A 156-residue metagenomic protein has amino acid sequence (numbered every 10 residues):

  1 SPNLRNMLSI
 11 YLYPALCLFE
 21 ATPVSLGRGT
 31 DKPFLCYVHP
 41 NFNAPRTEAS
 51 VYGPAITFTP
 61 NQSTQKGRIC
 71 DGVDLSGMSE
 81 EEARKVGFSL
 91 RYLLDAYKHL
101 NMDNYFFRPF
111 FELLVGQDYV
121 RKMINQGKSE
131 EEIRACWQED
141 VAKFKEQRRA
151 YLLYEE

Functional and structural regions predicted by a protein language model:
S1-E20: Conserved anion/nucleotide-ligand pocket segment
P2, V73, L152: Flexible, active-site-adjacent loop/turn segments at secondary-structure boundaries
L8-Y11, D103-Y105, Y151: Short, surface-exposed, polar/charged, turn-prone segments marking secondary-structure boundaries
E20-T30, Y37-F42: Active-site loops and adjacent core secondary-structure elements that bind or stabilize anionic groups
P33-Q138: Conserved functional hotspot residues or short segments at active or partner-binding sites across diverse domains
Q138, A142-L152, E156: Flexible, low-complexity junctional segments that flank or bridge functional domains
